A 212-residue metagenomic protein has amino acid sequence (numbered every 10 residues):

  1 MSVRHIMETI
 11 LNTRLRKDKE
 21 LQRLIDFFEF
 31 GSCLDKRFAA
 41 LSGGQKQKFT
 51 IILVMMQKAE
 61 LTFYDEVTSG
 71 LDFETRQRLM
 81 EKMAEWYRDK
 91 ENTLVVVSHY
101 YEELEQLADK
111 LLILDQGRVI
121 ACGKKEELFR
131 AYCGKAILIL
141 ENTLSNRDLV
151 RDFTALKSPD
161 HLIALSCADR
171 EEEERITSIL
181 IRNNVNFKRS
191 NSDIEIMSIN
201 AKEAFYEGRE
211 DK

Functional and structural regions predicted by a protein language model:
E8, K17-C33: Conserved ABC ATPase "signature" region
R37-L41: Conserved ABC ATPase signature
I51: Hydrophobic anchor residue at the start of the ABC signature
T62-D65: Catalytic Walker B motif of ABC-type/P-loop ATPase nucleotide-binding domains
E91-V97: Conserved H-loop
A168-K212: C-terminal coupling/interaction segments
